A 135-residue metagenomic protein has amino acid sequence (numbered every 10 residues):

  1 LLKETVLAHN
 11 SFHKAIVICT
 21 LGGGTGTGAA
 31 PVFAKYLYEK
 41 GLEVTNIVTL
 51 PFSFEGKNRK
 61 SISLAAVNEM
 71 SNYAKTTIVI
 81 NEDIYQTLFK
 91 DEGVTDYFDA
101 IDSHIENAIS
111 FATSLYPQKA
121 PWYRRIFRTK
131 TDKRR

Functional and structural regions predicted by a protein language model:
L1-R135: Tubulin/FtsZ superfamily GTPase core signature
